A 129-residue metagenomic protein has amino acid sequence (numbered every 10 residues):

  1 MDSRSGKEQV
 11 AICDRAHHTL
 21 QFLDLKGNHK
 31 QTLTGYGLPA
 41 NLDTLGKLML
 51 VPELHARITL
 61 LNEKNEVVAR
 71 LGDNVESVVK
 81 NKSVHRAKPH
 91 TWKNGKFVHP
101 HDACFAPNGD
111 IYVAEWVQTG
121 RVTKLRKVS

Functional and structural regions predicted by a protein language model:
M1-S129: Eukaryotic scaffold repeat domains enriched in small/polar residues
